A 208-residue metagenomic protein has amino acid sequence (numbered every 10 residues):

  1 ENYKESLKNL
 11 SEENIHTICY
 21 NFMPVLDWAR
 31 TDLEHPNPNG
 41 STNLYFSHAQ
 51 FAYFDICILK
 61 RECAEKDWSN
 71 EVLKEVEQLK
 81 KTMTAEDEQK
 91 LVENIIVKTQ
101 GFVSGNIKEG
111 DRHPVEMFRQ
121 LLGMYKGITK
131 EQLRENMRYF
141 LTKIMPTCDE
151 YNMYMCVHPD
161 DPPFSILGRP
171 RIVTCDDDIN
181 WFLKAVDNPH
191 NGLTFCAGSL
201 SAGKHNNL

Functional and structural regions predicted by a protein language model:
E1-N2, L26-G40, R119-I128: Surface-exposed, active-site-proximal loop segments in enzymatic domains
N2-W28: Hydrophobic or amphipathic alpha-helical targeting/insertion segments
Y3-S6, P36-W68, V173-V186: Acidic, His- and aromatic-enriched active-site or binding-groove loops in soluble protein domains that engage sugars
E13, T17-F22, Q50-D55, R61 (+3 more regions): Metal-cofactor-binding active-site regions of metalloenzymes
C19-L33, S165-I166, A197-G198, A202-K204: Flexible glycine/acidic-rich beta-alpha junction loops that bind and position SAM and/or redox cofactors in anaerobic
N70-L208: Acidic/histidine-rich catalytic cores of soluble enzymes
